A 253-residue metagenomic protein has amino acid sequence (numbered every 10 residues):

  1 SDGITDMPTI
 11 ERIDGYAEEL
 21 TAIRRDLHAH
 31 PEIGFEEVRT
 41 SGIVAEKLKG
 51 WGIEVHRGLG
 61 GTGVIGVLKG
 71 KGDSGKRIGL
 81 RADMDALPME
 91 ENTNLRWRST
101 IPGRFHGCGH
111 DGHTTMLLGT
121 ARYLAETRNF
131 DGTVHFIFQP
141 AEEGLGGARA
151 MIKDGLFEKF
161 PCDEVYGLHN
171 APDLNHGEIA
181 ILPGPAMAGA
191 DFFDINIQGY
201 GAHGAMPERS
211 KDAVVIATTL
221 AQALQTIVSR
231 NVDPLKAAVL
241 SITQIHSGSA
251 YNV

Functional and structural regions predicted by a protein language model:
S1-T5: Bacterial Sec-dependent signal peptides at the C-terminal "C-region" and cleavage site
D6-H106, T115, R122-F130: Acidic/His- and Gly-rich active-site-bordering loop/insert found across diverse amide/peptide-bond hydrolases
I23, T120, L220-A223: A ubiquitous structural signal for well-ordered alpha-helices
L87, T93-F105, G112, F130-N252: Histidine/acidic-residue-rich, glycine-tolerant segments that coordinate divalent metal ions
